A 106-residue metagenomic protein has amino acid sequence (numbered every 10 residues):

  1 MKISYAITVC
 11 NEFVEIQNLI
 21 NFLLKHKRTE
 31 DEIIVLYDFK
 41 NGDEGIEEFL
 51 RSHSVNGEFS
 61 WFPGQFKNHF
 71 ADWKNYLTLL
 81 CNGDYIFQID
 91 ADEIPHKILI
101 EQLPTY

Functional and structural regions predicted by a protein language model:
M1-K25: N-proximal low-complexity "stem/linker" segments adjacent to membrane-targeting elements
N21, N75-Y76, E101: Active-site phosphate/pyrophosphate- and oxyanion-stabilizing loops and adjacent acidic/basic residues in soluble
N21-P63: Acidic donor-binding segment of Leloir-type glycosyltransferases
D38, I89-D90, I98: Active-site acidic Asp-centered loop
Q65-L80: Glycine-rich, basic loop-to-helix element that forms the pyrophosphate-binding segment of sugar-nucleotide handling
I86: Short aromatic/hydrophobic "clamp" motif used to bind/position activated sugar donors
E93-Y106: Acidic donor-binding/catalytic loop of UDP-sugar-dependent glycosyltransferases, especially processive GT2
